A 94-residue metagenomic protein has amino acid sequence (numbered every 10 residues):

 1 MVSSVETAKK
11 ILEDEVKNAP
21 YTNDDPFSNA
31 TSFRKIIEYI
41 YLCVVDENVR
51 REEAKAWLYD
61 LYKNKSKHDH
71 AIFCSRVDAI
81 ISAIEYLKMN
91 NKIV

Functional and structural regions predicted by a protein language model:
M1-E6, K10, E47, E52 (+1 more regions): Short intrinsically disordered terminal tails
M1-I37: Short terminal alpha-helical segments
T7-I11, T22, W57-Y59, C74 (+2 more regions): Compositionally biased non-globular segments, especially hydrophobic aliphatic-rich helices of signal peptides
D25-I81: Acidic, low-complexity, intrinsically disordered interaction modules
